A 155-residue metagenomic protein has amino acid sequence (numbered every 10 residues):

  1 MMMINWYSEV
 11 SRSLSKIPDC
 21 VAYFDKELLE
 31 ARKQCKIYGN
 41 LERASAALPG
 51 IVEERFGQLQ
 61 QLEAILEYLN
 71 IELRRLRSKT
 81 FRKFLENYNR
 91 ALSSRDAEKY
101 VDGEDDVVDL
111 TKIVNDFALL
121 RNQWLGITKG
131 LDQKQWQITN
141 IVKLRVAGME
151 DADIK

Functional and structural regions predicted by a protein language model:
M1-Q34: Extended, charged low-complexity scaffolding/tethering segments
K26-G57: Short, charge-rich amphipathic alpha-helices with coiled-coil/heptad character
G57, T80, K99, Q137 (+1 more regions): Eukaryotic N-proximal low-complexity acidic segments or loops
E63, K83, L125: Catalytic phosphate/metal-binding cores of nucleic-acid and nucleotide-processing enzymes, i.e., regions that mediate
L69-I113: Extended, amphipathic alpha-helical coiled-coil scaffold segments used for oligomerization/tethering in eukaryotic
N70-R75, D109-L144: Long amphipathic alpha-helical coiled-coil segments
R145-K155: Acidic, low-complexity, intrinsically disordered peripheral segments
